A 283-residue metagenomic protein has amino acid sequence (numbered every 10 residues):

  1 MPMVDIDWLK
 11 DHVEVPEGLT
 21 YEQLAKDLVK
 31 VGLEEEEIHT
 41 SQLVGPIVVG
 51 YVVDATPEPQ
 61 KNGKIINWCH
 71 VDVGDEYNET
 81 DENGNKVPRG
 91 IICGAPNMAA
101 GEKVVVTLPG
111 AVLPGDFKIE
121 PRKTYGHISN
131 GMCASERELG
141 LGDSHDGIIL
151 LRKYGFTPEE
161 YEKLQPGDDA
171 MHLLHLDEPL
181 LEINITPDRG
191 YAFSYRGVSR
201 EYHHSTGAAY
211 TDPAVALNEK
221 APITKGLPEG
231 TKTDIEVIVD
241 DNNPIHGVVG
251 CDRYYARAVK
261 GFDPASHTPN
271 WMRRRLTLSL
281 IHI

Functional and structural regions predicted by a protein language model:
M1-E236, A258: Phosphate-backbone binding interfaces of nucleic-acid-interacting proteins
D169-N184, T233-L278: Residues forming anionic-ligand binding surfaces in small-molecule and nucleic-acid pockets of primarily soluble enzymes
I281-I283: Conserved small/polar residues in nucleotide/adenosyl-binding loops
